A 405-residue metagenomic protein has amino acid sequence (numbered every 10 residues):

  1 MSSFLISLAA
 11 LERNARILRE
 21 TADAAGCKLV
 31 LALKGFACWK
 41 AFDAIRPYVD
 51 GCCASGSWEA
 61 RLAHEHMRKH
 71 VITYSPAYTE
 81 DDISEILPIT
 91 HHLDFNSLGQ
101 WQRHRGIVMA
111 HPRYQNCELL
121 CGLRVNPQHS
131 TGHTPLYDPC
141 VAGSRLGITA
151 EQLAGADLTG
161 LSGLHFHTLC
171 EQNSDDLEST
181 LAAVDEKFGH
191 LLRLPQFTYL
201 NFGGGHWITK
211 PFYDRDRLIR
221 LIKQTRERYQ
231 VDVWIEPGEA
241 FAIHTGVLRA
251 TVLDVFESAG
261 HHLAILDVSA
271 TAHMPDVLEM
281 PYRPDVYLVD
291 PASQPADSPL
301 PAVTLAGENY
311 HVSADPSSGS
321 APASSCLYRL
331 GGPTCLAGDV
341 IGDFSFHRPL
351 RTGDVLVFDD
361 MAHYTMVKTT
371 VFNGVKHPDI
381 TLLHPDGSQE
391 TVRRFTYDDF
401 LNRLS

Functional and structural regions predicted by a protein language model:
M1-R68, S269, F346-D359, H363-T365 (+1 more regions): N-terminal capping/small domains of soluble enzymes
L11, K34, A63, L123 (+5 more regions): Conserved, mostly hydrophobic/aromatic
C27-Y199, Y213, L221, A306-H311 (+1 more regions): Active-site-proximal beta-alpha core segment in soluble small-molecule metabolic enzymes
L33, T168-L169, L200-T209, P237-A240: Glycine-rich beta-strand-to-loop/alpha-helix junction loops that act as flexible
H129-T131, C170, I208, F241 (+1 more regions): Feature marks short, surface-exposed loop/turn motifs that line or immediately flank catalytic pockets and channel
S174-S179, I208-L218, H244-D254, D343-F346: Short glycine/threonine-rich loop-to-helix capping motif typified by GTGT followed within a few residues by an Asp-Pro
P237-S405: Charged (often Lys/Glu-rich) extended helix/loop segments that serve as interaction or gating elements
